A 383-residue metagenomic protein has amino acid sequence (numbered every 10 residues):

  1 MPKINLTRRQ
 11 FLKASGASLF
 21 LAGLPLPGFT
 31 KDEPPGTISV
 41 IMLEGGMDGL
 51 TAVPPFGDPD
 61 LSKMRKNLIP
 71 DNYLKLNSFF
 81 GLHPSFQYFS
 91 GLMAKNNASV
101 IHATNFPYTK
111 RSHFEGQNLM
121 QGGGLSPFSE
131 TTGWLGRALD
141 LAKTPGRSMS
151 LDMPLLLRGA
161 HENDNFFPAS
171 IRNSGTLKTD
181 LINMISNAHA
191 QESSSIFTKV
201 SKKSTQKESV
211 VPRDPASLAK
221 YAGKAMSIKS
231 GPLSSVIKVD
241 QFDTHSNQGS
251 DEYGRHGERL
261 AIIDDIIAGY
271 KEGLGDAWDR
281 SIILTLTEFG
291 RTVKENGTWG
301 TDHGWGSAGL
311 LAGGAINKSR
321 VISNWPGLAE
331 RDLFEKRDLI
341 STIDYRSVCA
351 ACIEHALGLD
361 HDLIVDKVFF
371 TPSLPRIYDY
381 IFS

Functional and structural regions predicted by a protein language model:
M1-L19: N-terminal secretory signal peptides and thylakoid transit peptides that target proteins across membranes
G16-P84, Y88, M93-K95: Intrinsic-disorder/low-complexity recognition with aromatic hotspots
D32, G81-T179: Extracytoplasmic mature domains of secreted/periplasmic and thylakoid-lumen proteins
P34-I38, K95-S99, T144-G146, S230-S234 (+1 more regions): Loop/turn elements at helix/coil->beta-strand transitions in domains of secreted/extracellular proteins
G36-M47, F89, L233-V239, I267 (+2 more regions): Beta-strand elements within well-structured catalytic alpha/beta cores of enzymes that handle phosphate/sulfate esters
E44-D48, N105-T109, P154-L157, Q241-T244 (+2 more regions): Solvent-exposed loop/turn segments at secondary-structure junctions within structured extracellular/periplasmic domains
P54-P55, K66-Q87, T244-G257, A261-S383: Feature marks hydrolase-like catalytic cores characterized by long aromatic- and Gly/Pro-rich stretches
K178-G273: Anion-binding catalytic surfaces of enzymes that hydrolyze or transfer phosphate/sulfate esters
